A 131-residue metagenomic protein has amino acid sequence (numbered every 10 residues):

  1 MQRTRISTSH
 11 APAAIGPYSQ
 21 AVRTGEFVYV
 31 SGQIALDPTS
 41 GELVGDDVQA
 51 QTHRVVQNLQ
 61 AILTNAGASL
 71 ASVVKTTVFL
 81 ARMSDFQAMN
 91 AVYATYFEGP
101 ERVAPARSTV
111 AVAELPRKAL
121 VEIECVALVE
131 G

Functional and structural regions predicted by a protein language model:
M1-G131: Short, polar/acidic, helix-capping and beta-turn segments at strand->helix junctions that line the mouths
